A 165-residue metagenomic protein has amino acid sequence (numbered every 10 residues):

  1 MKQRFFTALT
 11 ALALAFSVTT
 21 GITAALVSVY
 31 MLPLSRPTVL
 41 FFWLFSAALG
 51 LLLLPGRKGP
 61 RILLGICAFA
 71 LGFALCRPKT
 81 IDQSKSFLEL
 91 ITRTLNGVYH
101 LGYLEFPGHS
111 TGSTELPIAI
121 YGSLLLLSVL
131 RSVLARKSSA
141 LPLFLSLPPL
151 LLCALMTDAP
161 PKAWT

Functional and structural regions predicted by a protein language model:
M1-T165: Linear, non-domain "peripheral" regions
